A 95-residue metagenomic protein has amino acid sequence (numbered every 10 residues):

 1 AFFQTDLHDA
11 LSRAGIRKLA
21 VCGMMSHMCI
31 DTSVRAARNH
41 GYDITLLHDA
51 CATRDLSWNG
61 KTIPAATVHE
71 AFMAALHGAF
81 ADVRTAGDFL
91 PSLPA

Functional and structural regions predicted by a protein language model:
A1-A95: Active-site-adjacent betaalpha module
